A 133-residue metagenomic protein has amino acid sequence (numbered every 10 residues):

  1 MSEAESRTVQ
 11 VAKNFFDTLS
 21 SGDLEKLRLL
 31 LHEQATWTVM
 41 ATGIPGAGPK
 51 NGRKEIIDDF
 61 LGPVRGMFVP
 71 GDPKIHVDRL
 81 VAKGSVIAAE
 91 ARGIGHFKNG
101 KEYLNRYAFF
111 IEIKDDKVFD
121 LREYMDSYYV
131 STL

Functional and structural regions predicted by a protein language model:
M1-E5, P45-P49, R53, G100: Alpha-helix initiation/capping motif
M1-L30, T132-L133: Short, low-complexity N-terminal intrinsically disordered segments enriched in polar/charged residues
S2-A4, L61-L133: A beta-strand edge to alpha-helix "cap/lid" segment located at domain peripheries
A4-D17, T38-G43, I57-P63, G84 (+1 more regions): Short charge-dense sequence patches
A12-F15, L27-R28, A35, G52 (+4 more regions): Hydrophobic pocket/interface hotspot
H32-R79: A solvent-exposed, acidic/Ser-Thr-rich amphipathic alpha-helical stretch
